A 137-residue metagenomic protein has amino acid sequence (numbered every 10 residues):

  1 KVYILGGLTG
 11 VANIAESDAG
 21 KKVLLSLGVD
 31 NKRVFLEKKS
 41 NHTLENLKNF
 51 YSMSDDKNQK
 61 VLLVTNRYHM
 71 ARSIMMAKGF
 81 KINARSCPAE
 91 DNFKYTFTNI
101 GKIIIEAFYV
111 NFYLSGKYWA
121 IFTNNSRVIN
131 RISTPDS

Functional and structural regions predicted by a protein language model:
K1-I103: A structural signal for short, hydrophobic/glycine-enriched beta-strand patches
T96-S126: A transmembrane-helix-recognition feature enriched in membrane-embedded lipid enzymes and envelope glyco-/phospholipid
R127-R131: Charged, low-complexity intrinsically disordered terminal segments
S133-S137: Active-site cores that bind ATP or allylic diphosphates and position pyrophosphate for catalysis
